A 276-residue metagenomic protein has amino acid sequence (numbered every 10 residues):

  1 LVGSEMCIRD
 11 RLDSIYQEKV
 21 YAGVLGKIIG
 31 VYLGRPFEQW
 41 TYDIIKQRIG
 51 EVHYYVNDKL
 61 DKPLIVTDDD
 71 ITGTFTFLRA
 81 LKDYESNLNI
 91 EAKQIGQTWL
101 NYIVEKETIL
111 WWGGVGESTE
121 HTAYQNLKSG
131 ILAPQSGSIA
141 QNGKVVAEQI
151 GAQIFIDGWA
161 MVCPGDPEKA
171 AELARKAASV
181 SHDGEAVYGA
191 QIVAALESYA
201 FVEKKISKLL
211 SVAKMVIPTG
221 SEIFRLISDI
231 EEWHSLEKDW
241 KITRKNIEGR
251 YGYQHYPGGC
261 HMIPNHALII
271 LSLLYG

Functional and structural regions predicted by a protein language model:
L1-I8: Short, small-residue-biased leader/transition segments that mark boundaries at the very start of proteins
R9-V20, D61-P63: Asp/Glu-centered strand-loop micro-motifs enriched in Gly/Pro and often flanked by an aromatic residue
R11, I15-Y16, Y124-A147, I156-P167 (+2 more regions): Accessory "access/gating" subregions that flank catalytic or transport cores
Q17-G30: Mature N-terminal segment immediately following signal peptide/propeptide cleavage in secreted/periplasmic
A22, D68-F75, I150-I154, A186-A190 (+1 more regions): Short alpha-helical patches at coil-to-helix transitions and adjacent helical residues in well-structured domains
I29, L33-R35, W40-H53, H182-Y199 (+2 more regions): Catalytic phosphate/nucleotide-handling subdomain of diverse soluble enzymes
F37-L64, I71-T74, K93-Q97, I103-E107: Active-site-surrounding "flap" and adjacent substrate/cofactor-binding loops of secreted or lumenal enzymes, prototyped
V66-D68, L78-D183, V187, V202-E203: Active-site cavity-forming subdomains of large catalytic enzyme subunits
